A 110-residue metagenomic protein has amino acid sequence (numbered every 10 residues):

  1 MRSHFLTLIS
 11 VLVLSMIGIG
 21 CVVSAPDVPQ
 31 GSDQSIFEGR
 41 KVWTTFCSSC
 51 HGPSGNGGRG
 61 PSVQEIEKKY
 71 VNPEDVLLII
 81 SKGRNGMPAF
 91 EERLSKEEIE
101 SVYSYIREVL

Functional and structural regions predicted by a protein language model:
M1-C21: Sec-dependent bacterial lipoprotein signal peptides
C21-V42: Electrostatic cytochrome c docking/interface patches
V22-D27, N56, E108-L110: Inter-heme linker and motif-flanking segments adjacent to c-type heme-binding CXXCH motifs in c-type cytochromes
D33-R40, G52, N56-R84: Gly/Gly-Pro-rich "capping" loops immediately C-terminal to redox-active cysteine motifs in periplasmic/lumenal
G39-P53, V102, I106: The canonical Cys-X-X-Cys-His
I80, E92-L110: C-terminal capping alpha-helices of c-type cytochrome domains
